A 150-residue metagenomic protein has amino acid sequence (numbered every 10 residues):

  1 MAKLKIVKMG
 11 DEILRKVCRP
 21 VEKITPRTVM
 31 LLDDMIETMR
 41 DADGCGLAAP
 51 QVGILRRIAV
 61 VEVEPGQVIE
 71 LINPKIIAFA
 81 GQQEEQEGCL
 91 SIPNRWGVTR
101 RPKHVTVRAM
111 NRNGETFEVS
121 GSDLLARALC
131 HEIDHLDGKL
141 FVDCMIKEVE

Functional and structural regions predicted by a protein language model:
M1-E150: Positively charged
